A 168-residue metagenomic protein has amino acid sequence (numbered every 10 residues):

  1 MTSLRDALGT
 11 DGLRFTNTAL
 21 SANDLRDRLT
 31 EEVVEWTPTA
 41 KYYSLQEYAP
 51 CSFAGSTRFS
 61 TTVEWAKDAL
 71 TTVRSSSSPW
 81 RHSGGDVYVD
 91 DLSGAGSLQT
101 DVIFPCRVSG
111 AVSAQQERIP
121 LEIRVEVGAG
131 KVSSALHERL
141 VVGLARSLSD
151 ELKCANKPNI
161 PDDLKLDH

Functional and structural regions predicted by a protein language model:
M1-L140, L144-R146, D150, K157-H168: A small/polar (G/S/T-enriched), proline-flanked helix-loop surface module common in exported/cell-envelope proteins
